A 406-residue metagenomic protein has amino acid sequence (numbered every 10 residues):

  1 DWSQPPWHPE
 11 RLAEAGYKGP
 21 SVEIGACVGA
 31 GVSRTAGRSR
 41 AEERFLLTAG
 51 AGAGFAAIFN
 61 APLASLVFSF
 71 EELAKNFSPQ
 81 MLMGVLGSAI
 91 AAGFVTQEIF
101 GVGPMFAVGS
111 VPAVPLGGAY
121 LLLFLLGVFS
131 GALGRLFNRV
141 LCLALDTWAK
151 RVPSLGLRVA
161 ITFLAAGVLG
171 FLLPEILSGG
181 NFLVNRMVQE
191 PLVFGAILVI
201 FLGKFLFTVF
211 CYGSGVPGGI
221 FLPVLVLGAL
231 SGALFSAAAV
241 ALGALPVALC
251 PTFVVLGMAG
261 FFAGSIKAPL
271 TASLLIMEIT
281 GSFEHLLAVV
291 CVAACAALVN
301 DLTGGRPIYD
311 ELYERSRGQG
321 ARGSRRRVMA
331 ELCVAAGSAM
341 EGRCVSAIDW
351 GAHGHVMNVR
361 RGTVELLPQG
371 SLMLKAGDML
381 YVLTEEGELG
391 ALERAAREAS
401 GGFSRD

Functional and structural regions predicted by a protein language model:
D1-R317, G377: Alpha-helical transmembrane segments and immediately membrane-proximal extracytoplasmic
K75, E398-G401: Residue-level marker of structural boundaries
L183, R327-E331, M379: Intrinsic-disorder/low-complexity, polar/charged segments enriched in Ser/Thr/Lys/Arg/Asp/Glu/Gln
G218, L332-V334: Short, well-ordered beta-strand elements within core beta-sheets of diverse protein domains
V254-V255, S265-I266, S324-R326, G351 (+1 more regions): A structural signal for short secondary-structure junctions
L256, S273-M277, A335, V359 (+1 more regions): Generic beta-strand/beta-sheet core signal
I308-L332, G401-D406: Long, charged amphipathic helices and adjacent flexible linkers at domain junctions
A336-L392, A396: Cytosolic Rossmann-like ligand/nucleotide-binding regulatory domains
